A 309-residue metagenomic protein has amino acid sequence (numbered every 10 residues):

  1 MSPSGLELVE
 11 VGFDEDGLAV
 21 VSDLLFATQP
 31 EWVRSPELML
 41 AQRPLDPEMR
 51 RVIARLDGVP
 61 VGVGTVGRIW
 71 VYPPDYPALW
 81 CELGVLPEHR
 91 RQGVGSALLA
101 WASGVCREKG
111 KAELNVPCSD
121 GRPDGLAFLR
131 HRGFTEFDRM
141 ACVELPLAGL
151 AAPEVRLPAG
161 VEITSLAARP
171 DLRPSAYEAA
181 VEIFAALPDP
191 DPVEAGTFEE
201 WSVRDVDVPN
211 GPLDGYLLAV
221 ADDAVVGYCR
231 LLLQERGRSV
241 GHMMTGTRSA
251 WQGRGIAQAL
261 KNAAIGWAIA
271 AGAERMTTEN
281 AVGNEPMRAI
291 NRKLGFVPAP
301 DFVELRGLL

Functional and structural regions predicted by a protein language model:
M1-A41, I53, R156-G196, E200: Short amphipathic alpha-helix that is part of the acyltransferase structural core
M1-S2, V59, W70-Y72, P87-A168 (+1 more regions): Acyl-donor-binding surface of acyltransferase catalytic domains
G12-F13, L25-G121, A221, V225-M243 (+1 more regions): Conserved donor-binding loop and adjoining core beta-sheet/short helix segment in diverse acyl/aminoacyl transferases
S22, R51, L99, H242 (+3 more regions): Polar/charged side chains located within well-ordered beta-strands of beta-rich proteins
R91-G104, T247, G253-G266, A289 (+1 more regions): Conserved acetyl-CoA-binding loop-helix of GNAT-fold acetyltransferases
R132-A151, G215, G266, A271-L309: Active-site/acyl-donor-binding loops of N-acyltransferases
D189-D223, Y228: A mid-sequence, solvent-exposed acidic-amphipathic segment
L231, S239-V240, A257-L260, A271-A273 (+1 more regions): Extended hydrophobic/aromatic segments used for targeting, binding, or gating
